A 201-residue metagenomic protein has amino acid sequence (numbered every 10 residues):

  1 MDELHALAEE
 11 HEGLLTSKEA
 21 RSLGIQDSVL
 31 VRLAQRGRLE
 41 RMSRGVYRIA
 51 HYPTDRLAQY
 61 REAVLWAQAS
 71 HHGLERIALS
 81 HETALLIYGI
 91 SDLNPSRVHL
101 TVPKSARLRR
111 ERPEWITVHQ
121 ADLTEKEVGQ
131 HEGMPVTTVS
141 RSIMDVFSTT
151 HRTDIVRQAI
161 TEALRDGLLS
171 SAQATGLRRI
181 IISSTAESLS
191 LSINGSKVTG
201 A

Functional and structural regions predicted by a protein language model:
M1-T138, D145-A201: Short gly/ser-rich loop at a beta-strand->alpha-helix junction or flexible surface loop bordering the NTP-binding
